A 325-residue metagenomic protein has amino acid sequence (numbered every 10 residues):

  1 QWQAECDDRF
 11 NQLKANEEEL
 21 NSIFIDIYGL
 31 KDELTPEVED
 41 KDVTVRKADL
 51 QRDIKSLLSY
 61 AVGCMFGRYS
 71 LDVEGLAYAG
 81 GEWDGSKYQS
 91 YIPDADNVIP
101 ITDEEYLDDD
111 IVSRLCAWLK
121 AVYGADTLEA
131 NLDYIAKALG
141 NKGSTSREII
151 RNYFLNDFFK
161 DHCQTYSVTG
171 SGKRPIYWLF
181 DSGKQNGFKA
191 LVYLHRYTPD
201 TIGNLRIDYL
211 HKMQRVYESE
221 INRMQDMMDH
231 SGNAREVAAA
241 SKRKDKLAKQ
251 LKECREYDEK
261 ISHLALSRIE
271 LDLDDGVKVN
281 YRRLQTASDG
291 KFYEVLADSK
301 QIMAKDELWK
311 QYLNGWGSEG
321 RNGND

Functional and structural regions predicted by a protein language model:
Q1-I25, Q214, I221-Q225: Extended amphipathic alpha-helical segments enriched in small hydrophobics
Y28: Active-site-proximal loop/hinge segments that shape catalytic or ion-binding/gating pockets
E33-D325: Terminal accessory regions of large proteins
